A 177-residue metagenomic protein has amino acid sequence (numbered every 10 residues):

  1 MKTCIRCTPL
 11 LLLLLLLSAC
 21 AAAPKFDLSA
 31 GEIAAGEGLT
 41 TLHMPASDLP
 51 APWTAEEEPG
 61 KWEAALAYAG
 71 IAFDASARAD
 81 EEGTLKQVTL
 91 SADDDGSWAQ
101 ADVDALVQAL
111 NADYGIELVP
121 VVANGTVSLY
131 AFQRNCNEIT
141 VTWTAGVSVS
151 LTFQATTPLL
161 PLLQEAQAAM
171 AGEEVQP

Functional and structural regions predicted by a protein language model:
M1-L10: Bacterial N-terminal signal peptides that target proteins for export
R6, K25-L28, E63, I71-S76 (+1 more regions): Residue-level detector of functional hotspots within protein domains
C7-T8, G70, A75-T84, T142-V147: Short, surface-exposed loop and linker segments with low hydrophobicity and enrichment for Pro/Ser/Thr
L13-L14, L129: Residue-level signal for mature regions of secreted extracellular proteins and peptides
L16-A19: C-terminal motif of bacterial Sec signal peptides marking the signal peptidase cleavage site
A23-P59, Q87-P177: Non-cytosolic coordination micro-motifs
A51-P52, E56-E82: Compositionally biased P/S/T/G-rich terminal and signal peptide-adjacent segments that lie outside catalytic cores
